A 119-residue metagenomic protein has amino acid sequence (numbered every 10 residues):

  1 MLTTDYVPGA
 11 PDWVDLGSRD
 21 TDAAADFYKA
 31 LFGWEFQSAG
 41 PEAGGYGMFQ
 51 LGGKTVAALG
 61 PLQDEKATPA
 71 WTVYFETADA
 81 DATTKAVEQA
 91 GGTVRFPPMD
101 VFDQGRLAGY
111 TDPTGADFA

Functional and structural regions predicted by a protein language model:
M1-T3, D15, L59-Q63: Short, recurring structural edge motifs at helix starts
T3-K54, Q89, M99-G105, P113: Core segments of cupin and vicinal oxygen chelate
P11-D15, Y28, W34, L59 (+2 more regions): Short, structured motif recognition centered on aromatic/hydrophobic residues
L51-T55, L59-A67: Conserved donor-binding loop and adjoining core beta-sheet/short helix segment in diverse acyl/aminoacyl transferases
Q63-A119: Hydrophobic, ordered structural segments
